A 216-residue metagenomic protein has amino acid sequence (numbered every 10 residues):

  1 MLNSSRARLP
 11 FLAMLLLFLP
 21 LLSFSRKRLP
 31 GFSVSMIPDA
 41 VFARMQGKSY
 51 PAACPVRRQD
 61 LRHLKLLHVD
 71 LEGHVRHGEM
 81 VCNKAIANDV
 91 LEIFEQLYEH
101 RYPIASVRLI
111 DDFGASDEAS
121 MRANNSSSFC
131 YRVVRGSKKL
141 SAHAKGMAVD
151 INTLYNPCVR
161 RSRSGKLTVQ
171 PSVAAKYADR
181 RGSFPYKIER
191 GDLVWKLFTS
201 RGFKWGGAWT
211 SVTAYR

Functional and structural regions predicted by a protein language model:
L2-F11: Bacterial N-terminal signal peptides that target proteins for export
L15-S23: Hydrophobic h-region of N-terminal signal peptides that target proteins for export in Gram-negative bacteria
R26-D70: N-terminal module-boundary/linker segments of secreted carbohydrate-active enzymes
Q46-A52, R76-N83, V90, V133-S137: N-terminal post-signal-peptidase region of extra-cytosolic proteins
V56-M121: Active-site acidic/histidine clusters and adjacent loop/turn architecture that either coordinate catalytic ions
R57-D60, L140-M147: Extracellular/periplasmic catalytic domains that process cell-envelope and extracellular macromolecules
D117-A144: Active-site-adjacent substructure of cysteine-protease-like catalytic cores
V134-G136, G146-R216: Catalytic cores and adjacent binding grooves of peptidoglycan-active enzymes
